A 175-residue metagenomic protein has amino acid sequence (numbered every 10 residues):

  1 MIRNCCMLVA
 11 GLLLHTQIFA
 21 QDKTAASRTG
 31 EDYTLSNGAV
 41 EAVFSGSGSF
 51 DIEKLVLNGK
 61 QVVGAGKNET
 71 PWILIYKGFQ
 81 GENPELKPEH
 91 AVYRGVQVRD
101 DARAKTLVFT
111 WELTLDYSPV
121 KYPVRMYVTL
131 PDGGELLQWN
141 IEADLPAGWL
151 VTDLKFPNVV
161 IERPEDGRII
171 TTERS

Functional and structural regions predicted by a protein language model:
M1-N4: Positively charged n-region of N-terminal signal peptides that target proteins for export
C6-Q17: Bacterial N-terminal signal peptides
I18-D22: Boundary at the C-terminal end of the N-terminal hydrophobic targeting segment
T24-R28: Extracellular ectodomain segments of secreted/surface proteins
G30-D116: Acidic-aromatic substrate-binding/catalytic surfaces of carbohydrate-active enzymes
G46, D100, L107-R168: Acidic, contiguous internal or C-terminal segments within carbohydrate-active enzymes that form a structured patch used
G167-S175: A contiguous, surface-exposed recognition patch within enzymatic or periplasmic domains that forms
